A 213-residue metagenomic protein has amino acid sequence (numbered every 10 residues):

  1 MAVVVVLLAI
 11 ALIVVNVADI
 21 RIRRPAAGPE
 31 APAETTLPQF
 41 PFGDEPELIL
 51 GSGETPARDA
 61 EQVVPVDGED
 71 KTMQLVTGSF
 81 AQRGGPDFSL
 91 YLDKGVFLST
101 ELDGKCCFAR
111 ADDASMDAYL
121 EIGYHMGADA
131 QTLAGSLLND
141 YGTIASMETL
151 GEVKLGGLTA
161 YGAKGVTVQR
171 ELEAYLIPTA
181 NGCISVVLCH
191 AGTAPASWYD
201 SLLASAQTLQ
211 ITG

Functional and structural regions predicted by a protein language model:
M1, I20-F80, G84: N-terminal, intrinsically disordered, polar/charged segments of Gram-positive cell-envelope systems that serve as
M1-P46, A163, E173-L176, S185-L188 (+1 more regions): Gram-positive cell-envelope targeting signals
Q74-F80, G104-C106, K154-K164: Short, hydrophobic/aromatic-rich segments at coil-to-beta transitions
T77-T132: Secretory pathway targeting signatures of secreted, lumenal, and periplasmic proteins
K94-G95, D112-S115, G156-L158, I177-I184: Short, solvent-exposed coil/turn segments at beta-strand boundaries
G127-D129, T167-R170, H190-P195: Solvent-exposed loop/turn segments at secondary-structure junctions within structured extracellular/periplasmic domains
L138-N181: Signature of long, low-cysteine stretches enriched in small and polar/charged residues
C183-G213: Surface-exposed amphipathic alpha-helical segments
